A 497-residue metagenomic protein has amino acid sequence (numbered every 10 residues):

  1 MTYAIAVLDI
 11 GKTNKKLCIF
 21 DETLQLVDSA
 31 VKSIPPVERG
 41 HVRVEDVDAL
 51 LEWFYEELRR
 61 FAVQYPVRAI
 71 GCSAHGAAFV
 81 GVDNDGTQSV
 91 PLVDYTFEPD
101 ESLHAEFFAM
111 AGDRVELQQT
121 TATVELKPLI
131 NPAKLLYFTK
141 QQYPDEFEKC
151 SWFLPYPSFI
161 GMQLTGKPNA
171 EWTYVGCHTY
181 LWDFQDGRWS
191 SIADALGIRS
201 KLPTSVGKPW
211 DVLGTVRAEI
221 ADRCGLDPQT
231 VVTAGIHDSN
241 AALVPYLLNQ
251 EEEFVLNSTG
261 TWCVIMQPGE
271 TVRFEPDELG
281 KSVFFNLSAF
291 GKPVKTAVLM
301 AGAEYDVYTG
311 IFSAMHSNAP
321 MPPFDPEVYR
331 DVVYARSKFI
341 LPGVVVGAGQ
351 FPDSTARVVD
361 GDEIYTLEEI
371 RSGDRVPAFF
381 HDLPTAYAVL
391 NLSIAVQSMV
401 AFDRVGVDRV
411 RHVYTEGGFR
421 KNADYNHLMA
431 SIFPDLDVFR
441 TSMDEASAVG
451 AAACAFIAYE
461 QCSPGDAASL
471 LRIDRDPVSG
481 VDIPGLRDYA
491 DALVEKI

Functional and structural regions predicted by a protein language model:
M1-P91, K149, S205, A221-A234 (+2 more regions): N-terminal glycine/serine-rich phosphate-binding loop of ATP-dependent small-molecule kinases, especially carbohydrate
V7, F108-E125, I130, K134-K149 (+5 more regions): Active-site core segments that coordinate phosphate-bearing ligands/cofactors across diverse enzyme families
V31-S33, V93, T173, E270: Short clusters of small/polar residues that mark proteolytic maturation junctions
R59-P132: Active-site phosphate-binding/coordination module
P66, R199-L202, R409: Short loop/turn motifs at secondary-structure junctions
I70, F97, A170-G176: Nucleotide/phosphate-binding loop and acidic/charged catalytic motifs in nucleotide-binding or -utilizing enzymes
Q185, P209-L213: Short beta-strand to alpha-helix junction loop
L196-P209: A conserved helix-loop-beta module that forms one wall/lid of the active-site cleft in ATP-utilizing catalytic domains
